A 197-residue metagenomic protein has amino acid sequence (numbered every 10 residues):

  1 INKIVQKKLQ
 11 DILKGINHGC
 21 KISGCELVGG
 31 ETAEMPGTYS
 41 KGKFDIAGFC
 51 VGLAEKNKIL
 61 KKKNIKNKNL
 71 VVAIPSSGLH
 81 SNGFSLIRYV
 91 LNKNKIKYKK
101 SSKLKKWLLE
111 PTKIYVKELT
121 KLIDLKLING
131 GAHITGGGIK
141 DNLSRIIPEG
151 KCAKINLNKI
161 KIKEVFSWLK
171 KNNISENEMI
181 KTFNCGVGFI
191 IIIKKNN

Functional and structural regions predicted by a protein language model:
I1-S85: Glycine-rich anion-binding loops of enzyme active sites
V5, V28, V51, V71-V72 (+5 more regions): Extended aliphatic helical segments
K8-S23, Y39-F44, K97-L109, K113-N197: Glycine-/charge-enriched secondary-structure boundary and capping motifs
K68, K93, K195-N196: Intrinsic-disorder/low-complexity regions
F84-K95: Short, compositionally biased
